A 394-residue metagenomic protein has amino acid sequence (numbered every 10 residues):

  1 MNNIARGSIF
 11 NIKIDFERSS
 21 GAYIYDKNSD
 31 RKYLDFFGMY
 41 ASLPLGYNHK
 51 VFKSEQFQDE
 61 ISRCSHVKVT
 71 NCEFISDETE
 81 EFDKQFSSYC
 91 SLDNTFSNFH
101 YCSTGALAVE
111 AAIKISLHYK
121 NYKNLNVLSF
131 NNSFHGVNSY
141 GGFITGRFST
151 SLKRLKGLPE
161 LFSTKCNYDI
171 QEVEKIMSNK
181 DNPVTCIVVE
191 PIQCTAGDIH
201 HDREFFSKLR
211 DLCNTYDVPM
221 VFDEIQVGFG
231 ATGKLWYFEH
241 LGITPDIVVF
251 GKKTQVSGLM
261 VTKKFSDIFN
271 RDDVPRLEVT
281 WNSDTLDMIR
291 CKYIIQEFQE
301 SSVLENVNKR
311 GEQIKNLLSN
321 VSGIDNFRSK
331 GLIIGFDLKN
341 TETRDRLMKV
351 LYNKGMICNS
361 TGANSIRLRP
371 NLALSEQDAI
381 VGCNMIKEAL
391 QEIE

Functional and structural regions predicted by a protein language model:
M1-E394: Conserved N-terminal phosphate-binding loop of PLP-dependent enzymes in the Aspartate aminotransferase
